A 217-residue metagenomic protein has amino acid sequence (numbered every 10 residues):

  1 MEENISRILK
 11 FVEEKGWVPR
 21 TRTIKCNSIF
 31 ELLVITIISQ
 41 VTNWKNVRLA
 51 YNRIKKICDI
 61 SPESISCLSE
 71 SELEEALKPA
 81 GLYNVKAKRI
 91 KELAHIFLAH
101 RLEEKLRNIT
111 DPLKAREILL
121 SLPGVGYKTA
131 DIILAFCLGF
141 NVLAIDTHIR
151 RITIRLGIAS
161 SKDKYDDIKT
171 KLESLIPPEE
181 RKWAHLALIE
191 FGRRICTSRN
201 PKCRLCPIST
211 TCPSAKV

Functional and structural regions predicted by a protein language model:
M1-I109, E179-E180, A187-V217: N-terminal polyanion-binding entry modules of DNA glycosylases/AP lyases and select other DNA-binding proteins
L33-I38, I90, D111-I158, I168 (+1 more regions): Catalytic DNA-binding helix-loop module of base-excision-repair DNA glycosylases/AP lyases
K56-C67, L113-P123, S161, K169-E179 (+1 more regions): Short, mixed-charge aromatic SLiMs
A76, I158-A159: Substrate-binding clefts and substrate-entry loops adjacent to catalytic sites of polymer-processing enzymes acting on
G81, T110, F140, D163: A short glycine-/small-residue-rich loop at the edge of a beta-strand within enzyme catalytic domains
R101-E104, Y127-I132, L143-I145, K162-D163 (+1 more regions): Short, structured loop/turn "capping" segments at alpha-beta junctions
T147, D163-K169, P207-I208: Short, charged hinge/linker segments at domain and secondary-structure junctions
I154-I158, S174, P178, E190-R194: Short basic/hydrophobic patches in alpha-helices and adjacent helix-turn junctions that form amphipathic surface motifs
